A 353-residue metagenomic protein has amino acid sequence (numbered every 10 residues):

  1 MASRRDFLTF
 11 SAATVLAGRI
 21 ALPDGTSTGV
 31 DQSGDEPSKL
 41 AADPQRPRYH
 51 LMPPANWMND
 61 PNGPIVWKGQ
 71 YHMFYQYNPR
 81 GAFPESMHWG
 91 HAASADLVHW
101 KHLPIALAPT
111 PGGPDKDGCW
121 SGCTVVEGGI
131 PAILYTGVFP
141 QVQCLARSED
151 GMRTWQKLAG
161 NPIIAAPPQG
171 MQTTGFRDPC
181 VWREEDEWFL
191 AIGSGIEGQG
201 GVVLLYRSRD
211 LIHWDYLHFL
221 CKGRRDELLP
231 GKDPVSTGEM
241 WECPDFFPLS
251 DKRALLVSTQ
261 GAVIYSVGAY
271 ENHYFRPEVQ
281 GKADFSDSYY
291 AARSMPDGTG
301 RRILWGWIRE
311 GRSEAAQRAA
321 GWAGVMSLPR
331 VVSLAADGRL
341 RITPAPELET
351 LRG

Functional and structural regions predicted by a protein language model:
M1-V15: N-terminal secretory signal peptides and thylakoid transit peptides that target proteins across membranes
G25-D178, W182-C243, P248-D287, T299 (+1 more regions): Beta-rich carbohydrate-recognition and catalytic domains
Y290-A292, P296: Catalytic and ligand-binding motifs that coordinate phosphates/metal ions in nucleic-acid-processing enzymes
